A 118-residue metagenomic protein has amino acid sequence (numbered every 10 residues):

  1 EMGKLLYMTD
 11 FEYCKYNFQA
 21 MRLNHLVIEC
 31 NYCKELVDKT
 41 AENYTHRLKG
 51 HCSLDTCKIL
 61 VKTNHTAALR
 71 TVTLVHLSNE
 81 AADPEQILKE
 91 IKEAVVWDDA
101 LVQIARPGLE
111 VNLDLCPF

Functional and structural regions predicted by a protein language model:
E1-R22, L113-F118: Core dinuclear metal-dependent hydrolase active-site scaffold
Q19-P107: Cap/insert and terminal regions of metallo-dependent hydrolase folds
A105-L115: A short, charged, Gly/Pro-tolerant segment at domain boundaries
